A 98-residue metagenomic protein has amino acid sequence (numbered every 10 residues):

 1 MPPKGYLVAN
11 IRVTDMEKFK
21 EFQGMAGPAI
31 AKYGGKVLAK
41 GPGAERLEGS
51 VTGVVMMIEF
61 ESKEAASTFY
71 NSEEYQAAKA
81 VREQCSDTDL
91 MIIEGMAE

Functional and structural regions predicted by a protein language model:
M1-V54, F60-N71, E94-E98: Short S/T/G/P-rich N-terminal loop/turn motif that feeds into the first structured element of a domain
V54-M56, T88-D89: Generic beta-strand structural signal
A66-I92: C-terminal structural segments of small proteins and small subunits
